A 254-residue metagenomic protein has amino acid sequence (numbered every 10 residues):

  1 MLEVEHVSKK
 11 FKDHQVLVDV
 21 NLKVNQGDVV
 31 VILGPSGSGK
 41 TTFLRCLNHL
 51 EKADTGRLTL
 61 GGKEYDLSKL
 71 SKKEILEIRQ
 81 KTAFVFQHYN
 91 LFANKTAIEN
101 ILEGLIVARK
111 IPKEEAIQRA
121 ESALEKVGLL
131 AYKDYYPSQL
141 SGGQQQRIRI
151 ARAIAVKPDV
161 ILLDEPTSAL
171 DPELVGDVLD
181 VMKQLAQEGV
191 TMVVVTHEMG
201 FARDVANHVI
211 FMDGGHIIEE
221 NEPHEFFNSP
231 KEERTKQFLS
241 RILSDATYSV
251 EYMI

Functional and structural regions predicted by a protein language model:
N48: Helix-to-loop junction immediately C-terminal to a conserved catalytic motif
D66-A83, E114, S229-P230: ABC ATPase NBD coupling module
K95-E103: Short coil-to-helix segment of the ABC ATPase nucleotide-binding domain corresponding to the Q-loop/switch region
Y136-L140, Q144: Conserved ABC ATPase signature
A155-D159: A short, proline-enriched helix->beta-strand linker immediately N-terminal to the Walker B motif in ABC-type P-loop
I161-D164: Catalytic Walker B motif of ABC-type/P-loop ATPase nucleotide-binding domains
